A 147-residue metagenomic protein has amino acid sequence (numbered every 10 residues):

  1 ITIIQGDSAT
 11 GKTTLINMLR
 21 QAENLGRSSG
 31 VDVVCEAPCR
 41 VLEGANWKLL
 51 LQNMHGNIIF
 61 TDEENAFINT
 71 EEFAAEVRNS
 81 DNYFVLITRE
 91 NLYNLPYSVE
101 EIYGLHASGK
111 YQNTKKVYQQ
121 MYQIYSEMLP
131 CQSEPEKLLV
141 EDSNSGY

Functional and structural regions predicted by a protein language model:
I4: Hydrophobic anchor at the beta1->P-loop junction of P-loop NTPases
T10-G11: Conserved glycine(s) of the Walker
L15-I16: Post-Walker A alpha-helix
Q21-V31: Post-Walker A helix-loop "phosphate-sensing" segment adjacent to the P-loop in P-loop NTPases
W47-E71: Conserved P-loop NTPase "ATPase switch" module shared by AAA+ and STAND
F60, N82-E90: Structural recognition of the conserved hydrophobic beta-strand(s) that form the central parallel beta-sheet of P-loop
P96-Y147: RecA-like P-loop NTPase motor core
